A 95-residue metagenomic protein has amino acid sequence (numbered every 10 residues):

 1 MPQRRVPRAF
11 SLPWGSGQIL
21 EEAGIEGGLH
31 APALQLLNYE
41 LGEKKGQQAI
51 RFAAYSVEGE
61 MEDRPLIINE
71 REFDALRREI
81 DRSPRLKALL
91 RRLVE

Functional and structural regions predicted by a protein language model:
M1-A31: Negatively charged, low-complexity tracts enriched in Asp/Glu with abundant Ser/Thr
P2-V6, A49, A75: Intrinsically disordered, low-complexity sequence elements enriched in Ser/Thr/Gly/Pro
H30-L66: A short, structured beta-strand/loop element
S56-E95: Mixed-charge, Lys/Arg-enriched low-complexity segments
